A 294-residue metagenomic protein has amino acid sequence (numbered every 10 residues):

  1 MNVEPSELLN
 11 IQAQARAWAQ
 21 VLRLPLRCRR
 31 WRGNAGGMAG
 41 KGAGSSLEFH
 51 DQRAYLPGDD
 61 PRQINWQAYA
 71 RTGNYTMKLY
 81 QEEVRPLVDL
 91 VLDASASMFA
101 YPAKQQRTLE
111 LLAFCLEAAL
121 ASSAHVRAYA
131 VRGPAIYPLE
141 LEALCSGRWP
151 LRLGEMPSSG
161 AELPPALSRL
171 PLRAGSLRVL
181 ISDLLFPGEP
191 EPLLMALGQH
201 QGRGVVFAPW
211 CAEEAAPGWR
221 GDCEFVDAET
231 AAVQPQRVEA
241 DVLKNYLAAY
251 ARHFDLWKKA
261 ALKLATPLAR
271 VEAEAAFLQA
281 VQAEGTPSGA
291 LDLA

Functional and structural regions predicted by a protein language model:
M1-K41, A54-R62, A68, M77-L90 (+2 more regions): Exposed, interaction-prone extracellular/peripheral surfaces
S45: Residues that recognize and position ribonucleotide moieties
